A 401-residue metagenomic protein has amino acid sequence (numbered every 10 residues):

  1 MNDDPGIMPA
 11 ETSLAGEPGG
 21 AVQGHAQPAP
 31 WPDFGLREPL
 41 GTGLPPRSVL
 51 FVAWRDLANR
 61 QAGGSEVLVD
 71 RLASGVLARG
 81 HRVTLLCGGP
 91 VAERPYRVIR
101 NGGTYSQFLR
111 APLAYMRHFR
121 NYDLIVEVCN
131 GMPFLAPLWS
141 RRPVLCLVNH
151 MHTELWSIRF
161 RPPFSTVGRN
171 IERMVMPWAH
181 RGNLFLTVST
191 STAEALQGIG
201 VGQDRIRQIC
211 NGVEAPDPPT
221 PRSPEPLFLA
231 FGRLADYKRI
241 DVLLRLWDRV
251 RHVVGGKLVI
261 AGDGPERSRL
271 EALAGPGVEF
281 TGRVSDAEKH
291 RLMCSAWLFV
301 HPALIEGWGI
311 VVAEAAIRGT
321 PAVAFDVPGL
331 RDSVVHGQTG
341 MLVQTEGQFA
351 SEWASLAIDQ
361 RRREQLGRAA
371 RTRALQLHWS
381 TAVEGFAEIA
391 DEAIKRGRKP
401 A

Functional and structural regions predicted by a protein language model:
F164-F185, E194: Membrane-proximal helix-turn-helix segments that form the acceptor-binding/catalytic region of lipid-linked
L186, P219-R249: Conserved donor-binding/catalytic core segment of Leloir-type glycosyltransferases
S191, G212: Carbohydrate-associated surface elements
S268-H290: Nucleotide-activated donor-binding/catalytic signature segment of Leloir-type glycosyltransferases, i.e., the conserved
L304: Aromatic "clamp/platform" in nucleotide-sugar-dependent glycosyltransferases that forms part of the donor/acceptor
V312, P321-A324: Short hydrophobic beta-strand element within catalytic cores of glycosyltransferases and related nucleotide-activated
H336-G347, S355-R361: Conserved acidic donor-binding segment of nucleotide-sugar-dependent glycosyltransferases
R362-Q376, G385-E388: A short, well-ordered alpha-helix in the C-terminal region of glycosyltransferases
